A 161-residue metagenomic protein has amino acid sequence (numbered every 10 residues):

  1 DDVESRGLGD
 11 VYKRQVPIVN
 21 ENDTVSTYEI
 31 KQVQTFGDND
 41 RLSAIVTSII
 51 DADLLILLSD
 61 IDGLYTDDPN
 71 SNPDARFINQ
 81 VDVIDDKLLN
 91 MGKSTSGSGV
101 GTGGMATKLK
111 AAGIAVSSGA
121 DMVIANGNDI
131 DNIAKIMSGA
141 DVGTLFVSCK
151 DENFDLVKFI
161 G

Functional and structural regions predicted by a protein language model:
D1-Y12: Single conserved hydrophobic/aromatic residue that forms the stacking wall/gate of nucleotide- or nucleobase-binding
S5-R6, Y28-Q32, T66-S71, A134-S138 (+1 more regions): Short acidic, glycine/serine/threonine-rich loops at helix termini
D10, I45-I49, L54, G63 (+3 more regions): Alpha-helical scaffold segments in soluble metabolic enzymes
D10-K13, I49-L58, D62-G92: Phosphate/pyrophosphate-binding betaalpha-module
R14-I18, N22-T24, D53-I56, D62-G63 (+3 more regions): Structural motif
I18-T35, R41-V46, R76-I133: Polyanion-binding loop/helix "lid" in catalytic or ligand-binding cores
E21-T24, S59-G63, P69-N70, V83 (+2 more regions): Short, ordered loop/turn segments at secondary-structure junctions
D131-G161: Active-site loop ensemble at the mouth of alpha/beta enzyme cores that anchors a bound cofactor
